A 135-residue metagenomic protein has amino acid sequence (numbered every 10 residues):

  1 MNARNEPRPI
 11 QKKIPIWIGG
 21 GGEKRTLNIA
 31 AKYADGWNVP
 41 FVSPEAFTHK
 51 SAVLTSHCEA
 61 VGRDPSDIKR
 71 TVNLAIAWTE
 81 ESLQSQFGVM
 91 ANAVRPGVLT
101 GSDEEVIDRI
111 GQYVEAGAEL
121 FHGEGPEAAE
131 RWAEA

Functional and structural regions predicted by a protein language model:
M1-A135: Active-site-adjacent structural elements that line small-molecule/cofactor binding pockets in enzymes
